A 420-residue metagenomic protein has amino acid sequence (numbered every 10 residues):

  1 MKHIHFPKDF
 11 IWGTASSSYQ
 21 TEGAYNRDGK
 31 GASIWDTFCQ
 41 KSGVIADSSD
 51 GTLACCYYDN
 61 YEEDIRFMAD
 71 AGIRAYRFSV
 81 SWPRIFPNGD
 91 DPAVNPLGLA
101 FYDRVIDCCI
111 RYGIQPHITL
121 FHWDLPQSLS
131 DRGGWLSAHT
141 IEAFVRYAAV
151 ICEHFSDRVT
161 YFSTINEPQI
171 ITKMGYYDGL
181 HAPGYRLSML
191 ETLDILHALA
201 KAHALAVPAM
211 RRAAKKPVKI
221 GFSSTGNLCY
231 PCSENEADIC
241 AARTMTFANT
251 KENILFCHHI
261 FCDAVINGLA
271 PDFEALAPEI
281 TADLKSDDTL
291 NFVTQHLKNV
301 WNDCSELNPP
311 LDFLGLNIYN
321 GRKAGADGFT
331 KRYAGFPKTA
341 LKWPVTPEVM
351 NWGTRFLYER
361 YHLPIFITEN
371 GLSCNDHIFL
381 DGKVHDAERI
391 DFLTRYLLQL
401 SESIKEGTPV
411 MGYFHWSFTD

Functional and structural regions predicted by a protein language model:
K2-I45, G89-D90, L99-D420: Active-site region of glycoside hydrolase catalytic domains
G23-Y102: Active-site-adjacent substrate/metal-binding segments within catalytic domains of carbohydrate-active enzymes
